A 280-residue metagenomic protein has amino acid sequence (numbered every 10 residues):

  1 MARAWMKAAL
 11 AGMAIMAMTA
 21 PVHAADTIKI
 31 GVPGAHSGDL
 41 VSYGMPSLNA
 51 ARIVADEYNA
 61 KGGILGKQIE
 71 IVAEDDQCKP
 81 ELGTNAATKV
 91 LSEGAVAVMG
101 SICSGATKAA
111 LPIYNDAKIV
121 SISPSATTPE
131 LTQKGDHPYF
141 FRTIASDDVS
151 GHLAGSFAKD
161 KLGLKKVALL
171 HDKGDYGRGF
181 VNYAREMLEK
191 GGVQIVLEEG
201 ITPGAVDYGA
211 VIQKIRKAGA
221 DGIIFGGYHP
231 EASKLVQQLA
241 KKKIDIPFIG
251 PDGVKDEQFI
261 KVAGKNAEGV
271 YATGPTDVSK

Functional and structural regions predicted by a protein language model:
M1-L10: Bacterial N-terminal signal peptides that target proteins for export
A11-G12, V22: Cleavable N-terminal signal peptides
M18-A24: Sec/Tat signal peptide C-region and signal peptidase I cleavage site
A25, L48-I71, E189-V193: Signal peptide-proximal N-terminal region of secreted/periplasmic/extracellular or secretory-lumen proteins
T27-Y43, S101, K166-L170: Short beta-strand segments enriched in small/hydrophobic residues
S42-N49, G62-Q133, T143, I201-Y208 (+1 more regions): Beta-alpha junction/loop-to-helix N-cap segments that form part of ligand/metal-binding clefts
I64-D75, G94, G192-G200, A218-G222 (+1 more regions): A local structural motif
E81, A95-E198, P247-A272, V278: Extracytoplasmic ligand/sensor domains, especially the bilobed periplasmic-binding protein
